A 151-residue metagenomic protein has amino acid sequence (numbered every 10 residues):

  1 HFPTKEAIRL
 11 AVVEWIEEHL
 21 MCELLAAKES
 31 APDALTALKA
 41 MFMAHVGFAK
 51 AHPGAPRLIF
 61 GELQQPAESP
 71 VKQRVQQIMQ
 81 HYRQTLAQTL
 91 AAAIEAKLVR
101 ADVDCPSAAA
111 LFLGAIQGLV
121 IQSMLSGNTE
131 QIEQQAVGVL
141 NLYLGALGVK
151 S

Functional and structural regions predicted by a protein language model:
H1-F2, E6: A short His-aromatic
A7, D33, G54, D104 (+1 more regions): Residue-level recognition of oxygen-bearing side chains
A7-E29, T36-G47, L58, Q73 (+3 more regions): Alpha-helical structural segments
L10, G61, A110: Phosphate-coordinating loops and pocket residues in cytosolic domains that bind phosphorylated ligands
A27, I59, L63, S123-S126: Secondary-structure edge/capping motif, primarily at the C-terminal ends of alpha-helices and the immediately following
T36, Q73-I78, E95-L111, E130-Q134: All-alpha amphipathic helical-bundle segments outside canonical DNA-binding/catalytic cores that form hydrophobic
A40, G47-F48, R83-Q84, Q88-A96 (+4 more regions): C-terminal peripheral helix-coil segments that are non-catalytic and often amphipathic
K50-P70: Amphipathic alpha-helical segments used for helix-helix packing
